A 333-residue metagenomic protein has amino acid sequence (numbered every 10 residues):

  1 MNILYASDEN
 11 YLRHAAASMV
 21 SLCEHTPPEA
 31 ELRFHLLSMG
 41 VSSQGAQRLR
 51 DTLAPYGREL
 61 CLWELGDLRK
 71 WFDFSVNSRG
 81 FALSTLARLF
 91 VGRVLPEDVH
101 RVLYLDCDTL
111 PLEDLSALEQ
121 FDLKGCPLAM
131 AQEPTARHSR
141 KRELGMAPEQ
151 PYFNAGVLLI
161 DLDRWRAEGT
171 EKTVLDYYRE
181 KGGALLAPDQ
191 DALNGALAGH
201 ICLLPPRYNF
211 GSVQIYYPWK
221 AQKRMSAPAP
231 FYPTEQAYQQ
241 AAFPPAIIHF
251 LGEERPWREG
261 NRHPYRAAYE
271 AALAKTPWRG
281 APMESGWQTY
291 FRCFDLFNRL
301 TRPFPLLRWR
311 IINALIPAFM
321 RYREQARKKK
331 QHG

Functional and structural regions predicted by a protein language model:
M1-S7, A167-G333: A glycosyltransferase accessory/donor-loop signature
L12-P27: Histidine-anchored nucleotide/phosphate-binding helix
R33-G40, M130-A131: Short internal beta-strands
Q47, D51-R93: Active-site-proximal specificity loops/subdomain of glycosyltransferases
Q47-R50, E97, L112-L123, E171: Short alpha-helix within the catalytic core of nucleotide-sugar-dependent glycosyltransferases
V102: Short aromatic/hydrophobic "clamp" motif used to bind/position activated sugar donors
T109-L144: Conserved donor-nucleotide/metal-binding helix-loop-beta segment in metal-dependent transferases, i.e., the alpha-helix
G156-W165: Short glycine- and hydrophobic/aromatic-rich loop-to-beta-strand nucleating segment in the catalytic cores
